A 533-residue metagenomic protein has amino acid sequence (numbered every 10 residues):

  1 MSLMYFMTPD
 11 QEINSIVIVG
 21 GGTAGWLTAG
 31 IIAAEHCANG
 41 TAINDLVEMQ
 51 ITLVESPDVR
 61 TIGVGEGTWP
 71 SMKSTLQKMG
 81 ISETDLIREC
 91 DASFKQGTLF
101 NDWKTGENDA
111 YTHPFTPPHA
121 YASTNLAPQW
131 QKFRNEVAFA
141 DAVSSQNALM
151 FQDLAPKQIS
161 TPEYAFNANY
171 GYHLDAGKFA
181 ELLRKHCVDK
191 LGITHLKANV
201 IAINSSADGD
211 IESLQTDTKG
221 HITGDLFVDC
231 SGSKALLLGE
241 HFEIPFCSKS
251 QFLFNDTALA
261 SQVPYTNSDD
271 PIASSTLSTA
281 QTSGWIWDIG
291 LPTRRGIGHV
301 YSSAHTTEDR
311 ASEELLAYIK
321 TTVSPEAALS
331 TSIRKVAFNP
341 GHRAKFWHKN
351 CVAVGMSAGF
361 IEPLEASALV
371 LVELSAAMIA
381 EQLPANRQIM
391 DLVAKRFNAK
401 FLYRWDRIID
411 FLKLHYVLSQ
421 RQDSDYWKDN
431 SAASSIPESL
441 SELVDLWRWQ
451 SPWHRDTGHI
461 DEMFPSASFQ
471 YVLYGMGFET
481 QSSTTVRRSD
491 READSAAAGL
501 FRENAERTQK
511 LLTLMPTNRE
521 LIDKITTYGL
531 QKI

Functional and structural regions predicted by a protein language model:
N14-L46: N-terminal Rossmann-like FAD-binding beta1-loop-alpha1 element of flavoenzymes
A34-V64: Glycine-rich FAD pyrophosphate-binding loop
R60-F151: Dinucleotide-binding Rossmann-like beta1-alpha1 core, especially the glycine-rich loop that anchors the ADP
A110-L182, H186-K190, C230, F242-P245 (+1 more regions): Low-complexity, highly charged intrinsically disordered N-terminal segments that act as targeting/localization
P162-G284, I289-G298, S302-A311, A376: Predominantly flavin-linked oxidoreductase catalytic cores and closely associated redox partners
Q281-A337, G359-V370, Q382: Conserved FAD/dinucleotide-binding core of flavoprotein oxidoreductases
S330-K335, A344-R396: A conserved active-site cap/scaffold subdomain adjacent to cofactor or substrate pockets
E381-I533: Long, low-complexity C-terminal extensions of enzymes
